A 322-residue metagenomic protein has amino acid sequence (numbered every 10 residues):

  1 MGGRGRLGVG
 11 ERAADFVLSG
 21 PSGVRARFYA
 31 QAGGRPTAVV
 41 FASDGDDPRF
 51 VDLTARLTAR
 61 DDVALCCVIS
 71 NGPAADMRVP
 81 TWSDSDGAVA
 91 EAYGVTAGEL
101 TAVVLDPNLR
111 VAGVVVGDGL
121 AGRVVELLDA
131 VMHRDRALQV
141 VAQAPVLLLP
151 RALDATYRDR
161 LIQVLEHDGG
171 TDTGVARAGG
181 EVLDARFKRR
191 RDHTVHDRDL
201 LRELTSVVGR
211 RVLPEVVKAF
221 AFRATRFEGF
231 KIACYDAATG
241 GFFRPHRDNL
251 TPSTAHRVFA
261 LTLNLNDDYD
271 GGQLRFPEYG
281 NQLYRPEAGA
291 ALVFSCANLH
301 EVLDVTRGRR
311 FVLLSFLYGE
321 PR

Functional and structural regions predicted by a protein language model:
M1-A137: Chalcogenol-based redox active-site neighborhoods
P107, D118-A291, A297-R322: Fe(II)/2-oxoglutarate oxygenase catalytic core
